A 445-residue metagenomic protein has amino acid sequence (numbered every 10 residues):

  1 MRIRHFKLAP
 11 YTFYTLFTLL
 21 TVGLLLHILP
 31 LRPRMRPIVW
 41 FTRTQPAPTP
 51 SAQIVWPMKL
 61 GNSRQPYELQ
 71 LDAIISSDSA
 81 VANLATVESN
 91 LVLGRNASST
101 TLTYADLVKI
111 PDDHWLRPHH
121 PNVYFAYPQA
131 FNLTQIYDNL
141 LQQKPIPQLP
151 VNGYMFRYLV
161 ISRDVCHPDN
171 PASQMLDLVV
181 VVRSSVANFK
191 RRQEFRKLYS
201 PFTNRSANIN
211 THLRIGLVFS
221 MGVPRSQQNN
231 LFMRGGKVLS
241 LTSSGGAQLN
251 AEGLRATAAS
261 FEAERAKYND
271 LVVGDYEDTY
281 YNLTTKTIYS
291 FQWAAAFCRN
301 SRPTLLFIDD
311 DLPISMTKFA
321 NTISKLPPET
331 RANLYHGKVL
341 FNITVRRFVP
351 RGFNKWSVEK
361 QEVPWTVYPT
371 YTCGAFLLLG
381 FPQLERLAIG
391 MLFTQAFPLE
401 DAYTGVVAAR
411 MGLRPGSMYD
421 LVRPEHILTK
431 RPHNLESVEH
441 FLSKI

Functional and structural regions predicted by a protein language model:
M1-P118, A408: N-terminal signal-anchor transmembrane helix specifying type II single-pass membrane topology of secretory-pathway
L19-T21, T284, A296, T304-F307 (+2 more regions): Conserved catalytic core of nucleotide-sugar-dependent glycosyltransferases
N90-P171, A187-E194: Long, contiguous juxta-domain segments that are non-catalytic but functionally important
S173, E194-R214: Short, acidic, metal-binding catalytic loop of nucleotide-sugar glycosyltransferases
M175-V182, F195, G216-F219: Hydrophobic targeting segments
A187-R192, D278-T287, T372: Phosphate/oxyanion-binding active-site loops and adjacent basic polyanion-contact surfaces
F219-P303: Active-site-proximal specificity loops/subdomain of glycosyltransferases
V339, P415-P424: Catalytic beta-strand/loop signature of glycosyltransferases that borders the donor
